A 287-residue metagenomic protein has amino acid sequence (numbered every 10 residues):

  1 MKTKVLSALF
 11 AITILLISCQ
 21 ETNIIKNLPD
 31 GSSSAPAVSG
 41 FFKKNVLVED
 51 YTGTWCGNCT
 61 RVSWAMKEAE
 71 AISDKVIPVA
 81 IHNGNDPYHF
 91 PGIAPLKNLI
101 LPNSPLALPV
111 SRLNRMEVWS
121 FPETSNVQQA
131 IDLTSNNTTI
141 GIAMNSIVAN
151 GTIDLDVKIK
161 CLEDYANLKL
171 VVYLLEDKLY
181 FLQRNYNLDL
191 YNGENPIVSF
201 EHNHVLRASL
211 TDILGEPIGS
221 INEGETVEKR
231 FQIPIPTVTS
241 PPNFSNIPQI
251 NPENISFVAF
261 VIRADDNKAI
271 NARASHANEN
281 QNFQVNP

Functional and structural regions predicted by a protein language model:
K2-V5, L15-L47, V285-P287: Bacterial Sec-dependent N-terminal signal peptides
A8-F10: Exposed, low-structure sequence patches enriched in small/polar residues
S18, W55-N58, K160: The N-terminal extracellular segments of secreted preproproteins, especially immediately downstream of signal
T22, D50-G57, E194-H202: Short N-terminal helix-initiation segments at or just after the protein's N-terminus
P29-A35, K44, T60-R61, E68 (+3 more regions): Membrane engagement elements in two modes
A37-V76: Local sequence-structure signature of Cys/Sec-based thiol-disulfide redox active-site neighborhoods
V79-P287: Short, conserved sequence motifs used for protein processing/export or organelle targeting and for catalysis
